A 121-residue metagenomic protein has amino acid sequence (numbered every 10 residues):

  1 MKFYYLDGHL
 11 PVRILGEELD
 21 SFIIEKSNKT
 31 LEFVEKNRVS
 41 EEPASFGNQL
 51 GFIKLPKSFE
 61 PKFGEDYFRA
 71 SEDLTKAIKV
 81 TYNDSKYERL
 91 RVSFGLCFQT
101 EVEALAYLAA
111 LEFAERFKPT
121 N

Functional and structural regions predicted by a protein language model:
M1-N121: Structural boundary micro-motifs
